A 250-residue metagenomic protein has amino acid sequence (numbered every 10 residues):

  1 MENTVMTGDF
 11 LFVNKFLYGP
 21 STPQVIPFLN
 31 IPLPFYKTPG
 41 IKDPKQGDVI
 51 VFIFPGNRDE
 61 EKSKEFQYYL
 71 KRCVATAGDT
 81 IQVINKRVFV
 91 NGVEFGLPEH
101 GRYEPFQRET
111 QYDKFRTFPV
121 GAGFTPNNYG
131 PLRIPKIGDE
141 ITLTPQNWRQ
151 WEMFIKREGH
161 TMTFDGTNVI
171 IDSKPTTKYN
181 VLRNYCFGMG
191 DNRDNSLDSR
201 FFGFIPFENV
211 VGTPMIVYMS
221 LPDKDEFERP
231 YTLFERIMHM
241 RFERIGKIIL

Functional and structural regions predicted by a protein language model:
M1-T7: N-terminal signal-anchor transmembrane helix
T7-L250: Soluble "head" domains of membrane/secretory-pathway proteins
